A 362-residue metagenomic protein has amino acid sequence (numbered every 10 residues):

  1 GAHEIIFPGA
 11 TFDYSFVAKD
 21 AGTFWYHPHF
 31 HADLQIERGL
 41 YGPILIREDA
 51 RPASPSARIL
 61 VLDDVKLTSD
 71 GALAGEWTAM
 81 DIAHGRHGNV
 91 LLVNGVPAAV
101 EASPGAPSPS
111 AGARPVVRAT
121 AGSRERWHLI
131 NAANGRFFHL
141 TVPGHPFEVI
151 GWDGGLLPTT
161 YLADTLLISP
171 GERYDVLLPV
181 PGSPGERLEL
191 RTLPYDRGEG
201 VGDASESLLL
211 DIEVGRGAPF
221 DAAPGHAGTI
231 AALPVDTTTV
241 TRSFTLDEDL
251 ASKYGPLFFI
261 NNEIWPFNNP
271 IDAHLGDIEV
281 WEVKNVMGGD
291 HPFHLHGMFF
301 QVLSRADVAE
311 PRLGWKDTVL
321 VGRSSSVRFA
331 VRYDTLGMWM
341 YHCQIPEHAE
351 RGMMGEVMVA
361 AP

Functional and structural regions predicted by a protein language model:
G1-D20, A99-V100, P104-V117, F147-S183 (+4 more regions): Extracytoplasmic beta-sandwich strand-turn segments characteristic of Greek-key/jelly-roll folds
I6-G42, I46: Active-site-adjacent, His/Asp/Glu-enriched structural segments that form or flank metal-binding and acid/base networks
K19, I130-G135, D249, K284-G288: Short solvent-exposed strand-capping/beta-turn motif centered on an Asx-Ser/Thr pair
I36-L73, L156-D290, R332-M338, H342-P362: Extended terminal and domain-junction accessory segments
A57-R124, I130-A133, E248-D249, F258-N261: Acidic-aromatic/histidine active-site loop/patch
W127-H128, R136-P143, H291-L295: Short, hydrophobic/aromatic beta-strand segments
A133-G135, P146, D196: Short, conserved sequence motifs used for protein processing/export or organelle targeting and for catalysis
